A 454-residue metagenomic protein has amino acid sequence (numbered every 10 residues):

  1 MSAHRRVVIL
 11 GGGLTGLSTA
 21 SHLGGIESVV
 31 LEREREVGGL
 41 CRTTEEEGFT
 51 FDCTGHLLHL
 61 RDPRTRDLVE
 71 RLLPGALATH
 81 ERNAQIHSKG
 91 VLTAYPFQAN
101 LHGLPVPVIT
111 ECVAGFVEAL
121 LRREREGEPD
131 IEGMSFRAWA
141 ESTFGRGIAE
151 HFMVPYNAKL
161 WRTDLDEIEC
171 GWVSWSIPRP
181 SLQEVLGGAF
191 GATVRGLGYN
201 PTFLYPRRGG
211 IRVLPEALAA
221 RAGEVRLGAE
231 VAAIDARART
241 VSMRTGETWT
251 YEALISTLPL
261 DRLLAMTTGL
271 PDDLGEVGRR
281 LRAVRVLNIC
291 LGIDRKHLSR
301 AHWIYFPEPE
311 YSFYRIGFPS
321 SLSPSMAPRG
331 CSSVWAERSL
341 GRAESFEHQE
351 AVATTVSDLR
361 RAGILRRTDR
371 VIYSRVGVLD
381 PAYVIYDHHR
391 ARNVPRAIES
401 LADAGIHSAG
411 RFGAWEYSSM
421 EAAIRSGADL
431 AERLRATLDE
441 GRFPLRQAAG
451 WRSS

Functional and structural regions predicted by a protein language model:
S2-T15: Beta1/beta-strand and adjacent pyrophosphate-binding region of the FAD-binding site in flavoprotein oxidoreductases
V8-L10, L31, W249-L263: Short hydrophobic core segments
L10, G24-E46: Glycine-rich FAD pyrophosphate-binding loop
T15, E36, D261: Conserved Rossmann-like nucleotide-cofactor binding loop
E47-G127: Dinucleotide-binding Rossmann-like beta1-alpha1 core, especially the glycine-rich loop that anchors the ADP
H102, I109-T240, T250, T257: Active-site/ligand-binding neighborhood in enzyme catalytic cores
Y251-A253, D261-H407, G450-S453: C-terminal segments that line or cap access tunnels to active or ligand-binding sites in enzymes and enzyme-associated
H388-S454: C-terminal lid/capping helical subdomain adjacent to the catalytic/cofactor pocket in oxidative enzymes
